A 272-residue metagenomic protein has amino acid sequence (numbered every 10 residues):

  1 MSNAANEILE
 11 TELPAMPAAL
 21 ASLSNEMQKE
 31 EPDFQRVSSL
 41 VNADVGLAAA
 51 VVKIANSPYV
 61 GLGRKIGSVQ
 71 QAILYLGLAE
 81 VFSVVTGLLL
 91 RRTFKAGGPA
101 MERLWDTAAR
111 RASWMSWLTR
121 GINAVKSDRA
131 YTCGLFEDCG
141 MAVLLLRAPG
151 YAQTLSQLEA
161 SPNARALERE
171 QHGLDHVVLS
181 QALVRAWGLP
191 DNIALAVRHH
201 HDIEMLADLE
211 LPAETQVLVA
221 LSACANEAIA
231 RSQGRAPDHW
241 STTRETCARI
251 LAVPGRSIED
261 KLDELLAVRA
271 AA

Functional and structural regions predicted by a protein language model:
M1-A5, A213-V217, C247-A272: Terminal helices and disordered tails flanking the catalytic cores of nucleotide-processing hydrolases
M1-Y151, S156, P162-P237: Conserved alpha-helical "signature site" that marks functionally important helical segments or helix/loop junctions
D238-I250: Short helix/strand-capping connector loops at secondary-structure junctions
